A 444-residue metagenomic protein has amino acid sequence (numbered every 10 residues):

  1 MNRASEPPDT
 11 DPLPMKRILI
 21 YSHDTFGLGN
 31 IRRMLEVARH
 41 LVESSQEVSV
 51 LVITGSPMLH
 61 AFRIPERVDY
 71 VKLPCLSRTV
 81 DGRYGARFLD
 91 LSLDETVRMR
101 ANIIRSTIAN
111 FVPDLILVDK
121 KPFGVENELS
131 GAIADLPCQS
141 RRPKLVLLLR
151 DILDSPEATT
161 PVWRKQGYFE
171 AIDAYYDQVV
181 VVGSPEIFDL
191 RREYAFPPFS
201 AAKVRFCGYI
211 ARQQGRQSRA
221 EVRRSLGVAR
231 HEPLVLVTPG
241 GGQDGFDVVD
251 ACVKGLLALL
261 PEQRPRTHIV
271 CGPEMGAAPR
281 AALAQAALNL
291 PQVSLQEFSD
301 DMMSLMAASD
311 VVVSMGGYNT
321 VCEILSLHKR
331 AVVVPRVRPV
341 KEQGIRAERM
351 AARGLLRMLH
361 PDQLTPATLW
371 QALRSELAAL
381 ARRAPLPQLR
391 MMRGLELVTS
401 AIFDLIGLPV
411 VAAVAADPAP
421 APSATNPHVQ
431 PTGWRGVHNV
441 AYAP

Functional and structural regions predicted by a protein language model:
N2-A4, Q371-P444: C-terminal amphipathic helix plus adjacent low-complexity, charged tail appended to glycosyltransferase catalytic
P14-K16, S22, H40-E95, M99-A101: Conserved nucleotide-sugar phosphate-binding/catalytic loop shared by glycosyltransferases and other
S22-L35, M58-L59, G245-D247: A short, glycine/small-residue-rich beta-strand->loop->alpha-helix junction that serves as a flexible
R105-D173: Conserved nucleotide-sugar donor-interacting segment of glycosyltransferase catalytic cores, predominantly GT-B
L149-F246, G272-M275: A nucleotide-sugar donor-handling region in carbohydrate enzymes
Y209-V311, D362: Donor-nucleotide binding loops and adjacent catalytic segments primarily of GT-B fold Leloir glycosyltransferases
D300-I345: A donor-sugar binding/catalytic signature common to diverse glycosyltransferases and related nucleotide-sugar
R338-A372: Change "using UDP/GDP/dTDP sugars" to "using nucleotide sugars
